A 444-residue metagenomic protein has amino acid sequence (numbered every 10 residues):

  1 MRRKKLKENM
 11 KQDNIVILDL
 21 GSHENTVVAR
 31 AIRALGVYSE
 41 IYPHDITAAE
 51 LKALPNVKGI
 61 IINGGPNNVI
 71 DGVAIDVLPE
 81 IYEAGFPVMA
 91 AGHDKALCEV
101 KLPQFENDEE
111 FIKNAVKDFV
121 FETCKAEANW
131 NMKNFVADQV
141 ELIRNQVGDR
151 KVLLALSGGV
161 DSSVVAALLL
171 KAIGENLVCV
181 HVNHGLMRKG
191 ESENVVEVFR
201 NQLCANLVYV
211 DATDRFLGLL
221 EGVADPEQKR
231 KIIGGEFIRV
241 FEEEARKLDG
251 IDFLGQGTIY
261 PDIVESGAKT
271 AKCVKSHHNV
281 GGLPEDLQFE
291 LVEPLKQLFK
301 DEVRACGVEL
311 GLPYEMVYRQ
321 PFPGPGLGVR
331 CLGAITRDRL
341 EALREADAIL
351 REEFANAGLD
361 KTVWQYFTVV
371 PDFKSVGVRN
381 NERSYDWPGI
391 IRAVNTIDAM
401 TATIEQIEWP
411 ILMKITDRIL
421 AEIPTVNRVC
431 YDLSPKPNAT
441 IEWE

Functional and structural regions predicted by a protein language model:
R2-D252, G267-E444: RNA-binding accessory domains that recognize and position tRNA/RNA substrates
Q256-T258: Extended catalytic-interface subdomain
